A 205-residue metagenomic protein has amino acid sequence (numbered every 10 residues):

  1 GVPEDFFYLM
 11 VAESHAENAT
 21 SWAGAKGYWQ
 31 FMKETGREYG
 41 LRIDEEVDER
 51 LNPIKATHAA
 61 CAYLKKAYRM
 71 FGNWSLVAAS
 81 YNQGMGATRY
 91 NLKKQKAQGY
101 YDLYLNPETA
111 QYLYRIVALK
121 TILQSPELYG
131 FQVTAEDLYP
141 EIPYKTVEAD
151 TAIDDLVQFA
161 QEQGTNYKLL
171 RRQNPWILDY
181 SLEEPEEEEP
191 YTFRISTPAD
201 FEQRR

Functional and structural regions predicted by a protein language model:
G1-P3, W22, P107, E186-E187: Extracellular/periplasmic catalytic domains that process cell-envelope and extracellular macromolecules
V2, A19-T20, G40-L41, E45-E46 (+1 more regions): Glycine- and small hydrophobic-enriched segments that form the cores of compact globular domains
V2-E17, V77-N82, L170-Q173: Short, functionally critical alpha-helical segments immediately adjacent to catalytic or ligand/cofactor-binding
V11, G36-G40, C61, K65: Amphipathic, well-packed alpha-helical segments that form the structural scaffold of globular domains
A12, M32-R37, Q83-G86, A97: Short, conserved phosphate-binding/catalytic loop or strand-edge motifs used in phosphoryl-/nucleotidyl-transfer
E13, K33-T35, N174-P175, T197: A mature extracytoplasmic/lumenal domain signature
A19-G40: Short, surface-exposed glycine/acidic/tryptophan-bearing loops
I43-E46, R50-R69, S75, A79-R205: Extracytoplasmic and endomembrane cell-envelope/extracellular-matrix remodeling and assembly machinery
